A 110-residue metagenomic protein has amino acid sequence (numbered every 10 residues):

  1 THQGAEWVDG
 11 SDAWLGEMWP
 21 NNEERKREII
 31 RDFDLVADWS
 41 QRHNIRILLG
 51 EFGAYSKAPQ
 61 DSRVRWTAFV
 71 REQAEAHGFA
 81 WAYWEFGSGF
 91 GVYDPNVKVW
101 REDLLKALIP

Functional and structural regions predicted by a protein language model:
T1-P110: Substrate-binding clefts and catalytic carboxylate motifs of secreted carbohydrate-active enzymes
